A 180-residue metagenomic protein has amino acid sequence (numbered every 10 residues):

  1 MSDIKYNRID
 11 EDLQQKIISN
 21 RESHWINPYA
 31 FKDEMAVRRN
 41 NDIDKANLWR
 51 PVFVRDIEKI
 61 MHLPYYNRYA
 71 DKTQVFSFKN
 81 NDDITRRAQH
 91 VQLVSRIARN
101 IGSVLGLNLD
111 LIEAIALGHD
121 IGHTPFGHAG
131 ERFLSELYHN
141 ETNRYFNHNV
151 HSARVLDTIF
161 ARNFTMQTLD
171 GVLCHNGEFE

Functional and structural regions predicted by a protein language model:
S2-K45, L63-N67, R96, V104 (+1 more regions): Sequence-structural signature of the catalytic-core scaffold of metal-dependent phosphohydrolases that act on
N41-L48, V52-M61, N67-Q89: Active-site flanking loop/helix segments enriched in acidic
V52, L93, H151: Charged catalytic carboxylate motif
V54-R55, L105-G118, M166-V172: Alpha-helical scaffolds flanking conserved acidic
Q74-N80, A114-L117, F133: Short linear capping/connector segments at secondary-structure termini
F78-Q89, G118-P125, N140-N143: Short coil/turn segments at secondary-structure boundaries
K79-L111: Alpha-helical phosphate/pyrophosphate-handling elements in metalloenzyme active cores
H90-L93, A114, E131-L134: Active/ligand-binding-proximal structured segments within catalytic/core domains that scaffold catalytic residues
